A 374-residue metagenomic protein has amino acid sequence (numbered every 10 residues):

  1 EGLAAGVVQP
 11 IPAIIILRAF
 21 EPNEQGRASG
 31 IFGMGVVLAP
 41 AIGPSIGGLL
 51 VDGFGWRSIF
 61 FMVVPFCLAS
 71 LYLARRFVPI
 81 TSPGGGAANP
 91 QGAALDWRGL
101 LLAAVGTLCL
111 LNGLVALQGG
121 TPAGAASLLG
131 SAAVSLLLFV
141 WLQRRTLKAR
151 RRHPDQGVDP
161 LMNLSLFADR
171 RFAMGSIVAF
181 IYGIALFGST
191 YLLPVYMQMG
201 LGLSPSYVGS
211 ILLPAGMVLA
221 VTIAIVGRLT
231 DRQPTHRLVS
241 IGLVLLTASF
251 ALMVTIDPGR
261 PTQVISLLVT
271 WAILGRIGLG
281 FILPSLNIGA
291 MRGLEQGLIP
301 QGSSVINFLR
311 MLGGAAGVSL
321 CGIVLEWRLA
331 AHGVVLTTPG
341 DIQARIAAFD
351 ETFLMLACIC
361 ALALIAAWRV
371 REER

Functional and structural regions predicted by a protein language model:
E1-F77, T222, V226, T230-Q233 (+4 more regions): Transmembrane-helix bundle of Major Facilitator Superfamily
P12-A13, M62, L128, R152-A331 (+1 more regions): 12-transmembrane solute porter fold
R18-E21, G48-R57, V115, G119-G120 (+5 more regions): Membrane-helix boundary and inter-helical linker elements of multi-pass secondary transporters
E21, F77-I80, Q118-G119, L147 (+4 more regions): Short helix-capping/hinge motifs at transmembrane helix termini and TM-loop junctions
A39-V51, L114, P194, G317 (+1 more regions): Small-residue (Gly/Pro/Ala) motifs that create kinks and tight helix-helix packing interfaces
D52-V178, A185, L203, I211 (+1 more regions): Hydrophobic transmembrane-helix bundles of small-molecule transporters
P83-N89, I342, W368-R374: Intrinsic disorder in cytosolic terminal tails and internal cytosolic loops of multi-pass membrane transporters
